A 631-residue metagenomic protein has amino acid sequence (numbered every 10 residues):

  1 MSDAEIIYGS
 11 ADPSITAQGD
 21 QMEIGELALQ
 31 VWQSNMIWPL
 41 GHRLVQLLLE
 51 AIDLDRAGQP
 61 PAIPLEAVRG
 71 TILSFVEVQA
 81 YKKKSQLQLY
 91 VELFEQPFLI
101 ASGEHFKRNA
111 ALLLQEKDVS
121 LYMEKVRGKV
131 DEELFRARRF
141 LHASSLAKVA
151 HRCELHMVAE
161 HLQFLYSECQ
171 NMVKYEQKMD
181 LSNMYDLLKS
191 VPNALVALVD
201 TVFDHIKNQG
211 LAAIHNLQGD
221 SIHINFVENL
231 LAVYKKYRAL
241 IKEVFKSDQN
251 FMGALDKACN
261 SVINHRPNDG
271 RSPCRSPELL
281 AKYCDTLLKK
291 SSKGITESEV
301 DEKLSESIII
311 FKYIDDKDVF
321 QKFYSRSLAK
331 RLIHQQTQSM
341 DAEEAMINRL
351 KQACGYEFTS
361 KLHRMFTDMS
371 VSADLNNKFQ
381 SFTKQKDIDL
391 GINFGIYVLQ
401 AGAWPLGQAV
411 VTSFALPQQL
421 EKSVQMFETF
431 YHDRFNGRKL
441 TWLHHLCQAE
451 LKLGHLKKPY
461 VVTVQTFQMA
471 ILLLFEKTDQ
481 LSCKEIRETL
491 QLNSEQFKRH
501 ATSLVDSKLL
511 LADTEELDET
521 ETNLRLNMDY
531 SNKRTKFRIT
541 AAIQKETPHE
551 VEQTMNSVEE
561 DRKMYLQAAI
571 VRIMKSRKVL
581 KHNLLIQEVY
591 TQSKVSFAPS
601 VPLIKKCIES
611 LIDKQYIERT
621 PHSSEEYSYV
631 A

Functional and structural regions predicted by a protein language model:
M1-A631: Eukaryotic scaffold/interaction segments
